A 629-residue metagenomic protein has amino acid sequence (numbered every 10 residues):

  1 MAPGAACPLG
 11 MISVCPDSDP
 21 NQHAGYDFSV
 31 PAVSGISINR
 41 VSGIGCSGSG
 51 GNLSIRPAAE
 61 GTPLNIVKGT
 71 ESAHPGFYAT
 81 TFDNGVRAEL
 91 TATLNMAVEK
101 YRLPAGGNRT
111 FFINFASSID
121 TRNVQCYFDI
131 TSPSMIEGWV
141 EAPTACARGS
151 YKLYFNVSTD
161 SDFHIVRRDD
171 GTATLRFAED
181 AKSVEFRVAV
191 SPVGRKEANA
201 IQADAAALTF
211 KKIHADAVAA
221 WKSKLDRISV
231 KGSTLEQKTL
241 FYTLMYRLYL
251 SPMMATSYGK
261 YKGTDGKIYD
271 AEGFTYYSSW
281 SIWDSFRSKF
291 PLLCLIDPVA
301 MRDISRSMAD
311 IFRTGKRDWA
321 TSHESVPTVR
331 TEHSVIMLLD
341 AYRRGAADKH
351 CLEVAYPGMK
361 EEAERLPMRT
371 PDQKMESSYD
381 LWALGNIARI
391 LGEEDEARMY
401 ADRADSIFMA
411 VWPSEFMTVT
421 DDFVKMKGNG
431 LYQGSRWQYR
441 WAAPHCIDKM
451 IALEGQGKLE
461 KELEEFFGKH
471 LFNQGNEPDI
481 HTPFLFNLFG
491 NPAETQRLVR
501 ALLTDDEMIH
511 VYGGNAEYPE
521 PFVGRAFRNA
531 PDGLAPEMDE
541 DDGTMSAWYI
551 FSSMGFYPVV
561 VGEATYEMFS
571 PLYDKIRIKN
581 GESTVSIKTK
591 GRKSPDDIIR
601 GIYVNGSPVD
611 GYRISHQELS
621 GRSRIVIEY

Functional and structural regions predicted by a protein language model:
M1-F290, C294-R302, R306-I336, R343-P367 (+12 more regions): Accessory carbohydrate-recognition regions in carbohydrate-active enzymes
D83-G85, N580-T584: Glycine-centered tight beta-turn/hairpin loop motif at sheet-sheet or coil-to-beta transitions
V585-S594: Short aromatic-glycine motifs in intrinsically disordered, low-complexity regions
